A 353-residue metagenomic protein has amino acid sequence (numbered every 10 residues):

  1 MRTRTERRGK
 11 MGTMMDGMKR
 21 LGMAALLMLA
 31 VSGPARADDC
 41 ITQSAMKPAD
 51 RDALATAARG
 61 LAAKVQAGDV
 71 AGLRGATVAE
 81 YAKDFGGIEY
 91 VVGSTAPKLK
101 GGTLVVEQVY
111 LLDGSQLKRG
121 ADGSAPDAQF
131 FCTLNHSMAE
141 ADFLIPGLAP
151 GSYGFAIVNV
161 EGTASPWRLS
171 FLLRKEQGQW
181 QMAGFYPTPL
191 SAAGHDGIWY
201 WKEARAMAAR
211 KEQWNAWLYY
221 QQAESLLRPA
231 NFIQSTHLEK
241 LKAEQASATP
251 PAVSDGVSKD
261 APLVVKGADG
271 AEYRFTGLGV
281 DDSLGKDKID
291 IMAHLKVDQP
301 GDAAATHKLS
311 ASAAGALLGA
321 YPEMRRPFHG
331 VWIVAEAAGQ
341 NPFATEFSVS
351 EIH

Functional and structural regions predicted by a protein language model:
T5-M23: Bacterial N-terminal signal peptides that target proteins for export
G22-S32: Bacterial N-terminal signal peptides
A37-A67, G184-W199: Short, low-complexity N-terminal intrinsically disordered segments enriched in polar/charged residues
D38-D39, A128-Q129, F143, G147-H195 (+2 more regions): Short beta-strand edge/turn micro-motifs at domain boundaries
I41-A49, A55-T56, A71-E140, E224-S254: Short solvent-exposed beta->alpha transition segments
D196-N215: Alpha-helical segment of the N-proximal tetratricopeptide repeat
Q213-P229: TPR/TPR-like (Sel1-like) alpha-helical repeat modules
T236-M324: Intrinsically disordered, low-complexity segments enriched in Gly and acidic/Ser/Thr residues that form flexible
